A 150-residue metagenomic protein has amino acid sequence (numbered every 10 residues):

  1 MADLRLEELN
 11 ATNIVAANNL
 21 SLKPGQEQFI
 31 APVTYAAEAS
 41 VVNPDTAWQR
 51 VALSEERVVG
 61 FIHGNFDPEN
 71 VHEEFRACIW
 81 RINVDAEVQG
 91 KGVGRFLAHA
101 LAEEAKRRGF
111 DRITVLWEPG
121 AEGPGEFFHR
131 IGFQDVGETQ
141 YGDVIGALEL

Functional and structural regions predicted by a protein language model:
A2-L4, E8-W80, D85, A98 (+2 more regions): Acetyl-CoA-dependent GNAT
I82-Q89, E118: A short, internal acetyl-CoA/4′-phosphopantetheine-binding micro-motif in the GNAT/acyltransferase core
G90-E103, R130: Conserved acetyl-CoA-binding loop-helix of GNAT-fold acetyltransferases
A105-W117: Conserved GNAT acetyl-CoA-binding A-motif
T114-G125, Y141-D143: Conserved beta-strand-loop-alpha-helix junction that forms the acyl-donor binding cleft
F128-E138: Conserved acetyl-CoA-binding loop of GNAT-fold acetyltransferases
T139-L150: Active-site/acyl-donor-binding loops of N-acyltransferases
